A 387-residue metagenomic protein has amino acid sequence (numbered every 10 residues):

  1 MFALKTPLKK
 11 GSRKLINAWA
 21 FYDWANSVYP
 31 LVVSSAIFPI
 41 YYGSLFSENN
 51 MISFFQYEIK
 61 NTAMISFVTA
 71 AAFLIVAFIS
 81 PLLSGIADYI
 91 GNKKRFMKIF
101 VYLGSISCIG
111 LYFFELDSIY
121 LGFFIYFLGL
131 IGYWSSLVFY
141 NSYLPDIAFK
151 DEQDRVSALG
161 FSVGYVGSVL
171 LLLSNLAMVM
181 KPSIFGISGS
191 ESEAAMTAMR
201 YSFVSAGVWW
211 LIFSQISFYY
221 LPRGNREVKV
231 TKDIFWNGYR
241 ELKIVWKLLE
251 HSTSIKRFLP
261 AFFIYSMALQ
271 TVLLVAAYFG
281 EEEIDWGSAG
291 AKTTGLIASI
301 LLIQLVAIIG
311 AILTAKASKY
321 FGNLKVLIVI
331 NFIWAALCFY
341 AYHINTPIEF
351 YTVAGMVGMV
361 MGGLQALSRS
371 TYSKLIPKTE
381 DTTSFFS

Functional and structural regions predicted by a protein language model:
F2-N17, P222-P260: Juxtamembrane intracellular "pre-TM" segments in multi-pass secondary transporters
L31-T62, L274-G295: Short amphipathic helix-loop junctions that connect adjacent transmembrane helices in Major Facilitator Superfamily/SLC
F78-N92, I309-N323: Helix-to-loop junctions at the C-terminal end of transmembrane segments in multipass secondary transporters
R95-G110, K325-Y340: Structural signature of the two symmetry-related core transmembrane helices
Y112-Y126, Y342-A354: Helix-loop junctions at membrane interfaces in 12-TM secondary transporters
S135-F149, G363-K378: Intracellular juxtamembrane helix-capping segments at the cytosolic ends of symmetry-related transmembrane helices
S157-V179: Glycine-rich segments within core transmembrane alpha-helices of 12-TM secondary carriers
L171-I184, G207-E227: C-terminal membrane-cytosol helix-exit motif in multi-pass small-molecule transporters
